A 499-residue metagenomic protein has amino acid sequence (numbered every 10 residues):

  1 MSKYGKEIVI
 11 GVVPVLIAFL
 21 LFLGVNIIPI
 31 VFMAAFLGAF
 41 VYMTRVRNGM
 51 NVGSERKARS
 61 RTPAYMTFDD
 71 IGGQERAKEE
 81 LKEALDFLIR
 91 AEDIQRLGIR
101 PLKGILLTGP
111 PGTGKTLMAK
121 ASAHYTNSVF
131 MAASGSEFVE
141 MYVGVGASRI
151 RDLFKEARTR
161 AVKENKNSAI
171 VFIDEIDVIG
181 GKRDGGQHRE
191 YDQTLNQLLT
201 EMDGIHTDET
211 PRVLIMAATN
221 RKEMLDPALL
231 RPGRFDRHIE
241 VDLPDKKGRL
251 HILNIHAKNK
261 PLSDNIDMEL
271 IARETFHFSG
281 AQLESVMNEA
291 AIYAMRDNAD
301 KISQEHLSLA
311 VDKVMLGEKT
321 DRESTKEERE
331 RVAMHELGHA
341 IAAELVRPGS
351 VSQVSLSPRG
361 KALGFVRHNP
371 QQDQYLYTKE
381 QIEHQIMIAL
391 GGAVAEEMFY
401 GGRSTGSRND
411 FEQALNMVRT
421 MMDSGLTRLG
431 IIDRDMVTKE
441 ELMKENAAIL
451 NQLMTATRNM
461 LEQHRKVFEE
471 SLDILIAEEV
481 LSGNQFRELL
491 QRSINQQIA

Functional and structural regions predicted by a protein language model:
M1, V9, V15-A18, N26-I30 (+8 more regions): N-terminal low-structure segments adjacent to metalloprotease catalytic domains across cellular compartments
M1-R56, M118, Q413-N416: N-terminal accessory segments that target, anchor, or regulate ATP-driven/P-loop NTPase machines and associated
L37-R47, I302-M315: Short, structured interface segments
A58-A272, S404: Walker A/P-loop NTP-binding motif of AAA+ ATPase domains
G104, I170, E327-V332, A340: Active-site alpha-helix of zinc metalloproteases
I205-D208, P227-A228, V241-H306, R322-E323 (+3 more regions): Conserved C-terminal "switch" segment of AAA+ ATPases
G317-V332, Q374: Short pre-active-site segment immediately N-terminal to the catalytic Zn-binding motif
R331-A333, A340-A499: Soluble catalytic regions of large protease machineries
